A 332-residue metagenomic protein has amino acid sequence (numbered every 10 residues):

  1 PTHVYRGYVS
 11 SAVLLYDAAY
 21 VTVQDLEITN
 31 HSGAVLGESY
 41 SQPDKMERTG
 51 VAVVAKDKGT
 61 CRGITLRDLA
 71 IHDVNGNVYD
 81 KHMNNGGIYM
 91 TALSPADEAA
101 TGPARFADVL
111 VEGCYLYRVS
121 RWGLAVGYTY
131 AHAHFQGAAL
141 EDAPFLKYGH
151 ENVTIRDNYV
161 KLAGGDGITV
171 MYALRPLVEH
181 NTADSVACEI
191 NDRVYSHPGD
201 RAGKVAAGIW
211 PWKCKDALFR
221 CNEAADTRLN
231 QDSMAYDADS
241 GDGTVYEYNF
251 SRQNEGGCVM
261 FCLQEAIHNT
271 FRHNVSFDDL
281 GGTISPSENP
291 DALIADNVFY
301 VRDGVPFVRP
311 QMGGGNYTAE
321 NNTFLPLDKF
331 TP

Functional and structural regions predicted by a protein language model:
P1-T2, D328-P332: Short, intrinsically disordered, charge-balanced linker/junction segments flanking boundaries in proteins
P1-T22, S32-R62, D80-E98, G102-P103: Extracellular beta-strand-rich solenoid/capping regions of secreted or surface-exposed proteins that bind or remodel
G7, G203-K204: Extracytoplasmic loops and strand-loop junctions of Gram-negative outer membrane beta-barrel proteins
A12, A34-V35, R48-A52, N77-V78 (+10 more regions): Structural detector of coil-to-beta-strand junctions
L15, I28, V53, M90 (+8 more regions): Extracellular beta-strand solenoids
L15, P43, K58, D80 (+9 more regions): Residue-level marker of regulatory loop/turn positions in helix-turn-helix DNA-binding domains and in histidine
A19-N30, G59-N75, E98-W122, H134-D166 (+8 more regions): Right-handed parallel beta-helix
S94, Y128-Y130, L174: Active-site-proximal loop/turn and secondary-structure-junction residues that shape catalytic pockets, frequently
